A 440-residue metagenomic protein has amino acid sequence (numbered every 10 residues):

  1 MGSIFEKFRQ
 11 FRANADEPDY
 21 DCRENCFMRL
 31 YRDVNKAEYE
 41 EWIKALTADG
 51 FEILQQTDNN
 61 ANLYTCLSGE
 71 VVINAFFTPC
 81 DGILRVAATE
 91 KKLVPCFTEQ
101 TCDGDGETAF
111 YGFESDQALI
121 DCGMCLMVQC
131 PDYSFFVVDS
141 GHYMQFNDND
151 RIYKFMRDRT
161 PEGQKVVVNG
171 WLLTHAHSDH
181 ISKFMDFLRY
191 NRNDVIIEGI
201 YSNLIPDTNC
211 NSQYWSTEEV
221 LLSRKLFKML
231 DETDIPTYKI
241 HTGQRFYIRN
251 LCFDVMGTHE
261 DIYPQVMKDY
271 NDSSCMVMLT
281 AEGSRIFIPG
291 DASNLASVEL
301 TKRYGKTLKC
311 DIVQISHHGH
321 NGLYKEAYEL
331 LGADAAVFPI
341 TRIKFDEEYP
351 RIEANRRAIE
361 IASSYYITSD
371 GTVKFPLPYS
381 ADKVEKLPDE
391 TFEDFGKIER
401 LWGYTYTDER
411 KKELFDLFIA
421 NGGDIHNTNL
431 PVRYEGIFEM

Functional and structural regions predicted by a protein language model:
M1-L30: Compositionally biased P/S/T/G-rich terminal and signal peptide-adjacent segments that lie outside catalytic cores
D33-Q55: Amphipathic alpha-helical segments
I53-F77: Ser/Thr-rich, low-complexity intrinsically disordered terminal regions
Q56, Y133, F146-S202, R303-H320 (+1 more regions): Active-site metal-binding motif and surrounding structural segment of the metallo-beta-lactamase
K91-V166, K239-K309, F375-M440: Core dinuclear metal-dependent hydrolase active-site scaffold
C122, M144, A176-S182, D207-C210 (+5 more regions): Active-site environment of divalent metal-dependent phosphoester hydrolases
I181-R192, N209-S223, K325-E329, Y349-I352: Metal-dependent catalytic neighborhoods of phosphoester/phosphodiester hydrolases
G290, C310-A381: Internal alpha/beta domain cores that form substrate/cofactor-binding pockets in large enzymes and binding proteins
